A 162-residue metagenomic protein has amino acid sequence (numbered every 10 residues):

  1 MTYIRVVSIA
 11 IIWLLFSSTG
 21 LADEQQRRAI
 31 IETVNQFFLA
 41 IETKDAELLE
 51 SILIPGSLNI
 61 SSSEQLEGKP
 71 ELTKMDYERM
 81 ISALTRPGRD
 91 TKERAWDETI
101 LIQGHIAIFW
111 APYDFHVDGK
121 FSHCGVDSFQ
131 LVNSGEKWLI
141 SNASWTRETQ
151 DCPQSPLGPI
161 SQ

Functional and structural regions predicted by a protein language model:
T2-I9, L131: Sec-dependent signal peptide recognition, specifically the positively charged N-region followed immediately by
V7-S17: Bacterial N-terminal signal peptides
S17-S51, P159-Q162: Short, low-complexity N-terminal intrinsically disordered segments enriched in polar/charged residues
N35-L39, L53-E67: Short, solvent-exposed secondary-structure junction/capping segments
F37, L49, S57, F109 (+1 more regions): Hydrophobic pocket/interface hotspot
L53, S63-E64, A111-Y113, D127 (+1 more regions): A mature extracytoplasmic/lumenal domain signature
L58, E71-D118: Surface-exposed, charged secondary-structure patches
I108, C124-D151: Short beta-strand edge/turn micro-motifs at domain boundaries
